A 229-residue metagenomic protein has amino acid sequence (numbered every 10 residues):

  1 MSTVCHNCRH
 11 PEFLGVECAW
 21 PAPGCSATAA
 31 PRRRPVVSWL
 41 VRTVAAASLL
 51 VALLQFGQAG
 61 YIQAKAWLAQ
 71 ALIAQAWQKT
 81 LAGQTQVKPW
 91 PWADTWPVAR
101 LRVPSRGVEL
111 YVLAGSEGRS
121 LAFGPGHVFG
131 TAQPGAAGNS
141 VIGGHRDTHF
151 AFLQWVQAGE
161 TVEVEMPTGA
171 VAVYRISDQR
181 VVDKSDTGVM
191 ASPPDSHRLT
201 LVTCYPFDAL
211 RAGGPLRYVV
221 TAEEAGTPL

Functional and structural regions predicted by a protein language model:
S2, G15, R198: Residues immediately within or flanking Cys/His clusters that coordinate Zn2+ in small zinc-binding modules
V4-C5, A30: Serine/threonine-rich, low-complexity intrinsically disordered segments
C5-C25: Cysteine-cluster motifs in flexible loop/terminal segments that predominantly coordinate metals
P23-R33: Juxtamembrane low-complexity tails/linkers enriched in Ser/Thr-Pro and polybasic
W39-L229: Solvent-exposed, non-transmembrane regions of membrane-associated and secreted proteins
